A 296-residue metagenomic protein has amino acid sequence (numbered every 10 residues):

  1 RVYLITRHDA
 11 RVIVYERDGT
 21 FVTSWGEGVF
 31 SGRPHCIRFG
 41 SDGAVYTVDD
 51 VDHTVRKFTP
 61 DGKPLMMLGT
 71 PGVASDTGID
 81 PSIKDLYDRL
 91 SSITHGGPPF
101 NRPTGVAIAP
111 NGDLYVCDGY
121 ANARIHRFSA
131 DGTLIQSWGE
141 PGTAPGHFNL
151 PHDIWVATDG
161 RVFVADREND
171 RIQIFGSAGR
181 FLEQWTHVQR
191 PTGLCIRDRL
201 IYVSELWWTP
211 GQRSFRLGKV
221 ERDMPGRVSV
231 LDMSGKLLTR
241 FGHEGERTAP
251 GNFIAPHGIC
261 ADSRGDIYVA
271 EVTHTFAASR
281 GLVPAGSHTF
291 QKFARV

Functional and structural regions predicted by a protein language model:
R1-V296: Eukaryotic scaffold repeat domains enriched in small/polar residues
